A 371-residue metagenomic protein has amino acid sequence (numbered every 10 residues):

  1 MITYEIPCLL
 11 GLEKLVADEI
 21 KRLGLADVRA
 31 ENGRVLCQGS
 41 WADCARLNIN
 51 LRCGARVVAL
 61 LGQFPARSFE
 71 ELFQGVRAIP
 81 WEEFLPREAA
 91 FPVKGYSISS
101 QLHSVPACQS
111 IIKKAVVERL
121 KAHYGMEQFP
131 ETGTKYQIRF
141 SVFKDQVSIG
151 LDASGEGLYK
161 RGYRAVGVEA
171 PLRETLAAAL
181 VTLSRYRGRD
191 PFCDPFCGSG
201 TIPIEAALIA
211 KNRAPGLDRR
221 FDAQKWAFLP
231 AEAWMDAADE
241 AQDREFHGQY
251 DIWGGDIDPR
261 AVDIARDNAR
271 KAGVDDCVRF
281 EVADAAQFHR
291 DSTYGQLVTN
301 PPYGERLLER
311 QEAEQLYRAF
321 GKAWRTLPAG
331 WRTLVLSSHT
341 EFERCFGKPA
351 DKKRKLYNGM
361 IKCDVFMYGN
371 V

Functional and structural regions predicted by a protein language model:
M1-T134: Non-catalytic nucleic-acid substrate-recognition regions in nucleic-acid-modifying enzymes
C8, D256, S337: Short beta-strand/turn micro-motifs composed of small residues that flank or help shape donor/cofactor-binding pockets
I98-Q101, G157, P302-R306: A short, flexible beta-alpha/helix-coil linker loop
I138-S154, F366: C-terminal edge-of-domain segments
I149-R185: SAM-dependent Rossmann-like transferase core, predominantly class I methyltransferases with a strong bias toward
L172-R290, E305-R306, R310-E314: Conserved S-adenosyl-L-methionine
D284-Q287, D291-V371: C-terminal catalytic and target-recognition region of SAM-dependent MTase-like enzymes, primarily methyltransferases
